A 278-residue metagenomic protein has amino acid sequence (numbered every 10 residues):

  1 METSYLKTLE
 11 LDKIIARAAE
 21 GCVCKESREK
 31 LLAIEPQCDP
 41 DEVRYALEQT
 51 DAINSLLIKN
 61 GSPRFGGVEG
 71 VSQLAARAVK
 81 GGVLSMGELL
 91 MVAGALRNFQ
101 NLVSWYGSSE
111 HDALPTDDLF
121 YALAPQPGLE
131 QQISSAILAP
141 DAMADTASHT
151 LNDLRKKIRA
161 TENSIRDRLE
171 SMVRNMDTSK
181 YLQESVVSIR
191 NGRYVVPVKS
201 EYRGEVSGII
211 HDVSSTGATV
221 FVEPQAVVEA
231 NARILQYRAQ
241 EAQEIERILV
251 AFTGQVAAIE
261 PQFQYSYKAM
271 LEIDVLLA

Functional and structural regions predicted by a protein language model:
M1-L154, I259-Q262, S266-L277: Conserved amphipathic alpha-helical "coupling/scaffold" segments that transmit conformational changes between domains
T50, I133, T161, I165-R168 (+3 more regions): Non-transmembrane amphipathic alpha-helical segments
I58-G61, G107, L169, V173-M176 (+3 more regions): Coiled-coil heptad-register positions
L114-L123, F221-V222, V227-A232, G254-Q255: Long amphipathic alpha-helical coiled-coil segments
P125-D141, E229-V250: Extended, charged coiled-coil "arm/hinge" scaffolds of SMC/Rad50-like chromosome-maintenance ATPases and other large
N152-Y202: Extended, Lys/Arg-enriched charged tracts that mediate electrostatic binding to polyanionic substrates
L154, I158-T161, Y237, E241-I248 (+1 more regions): Intracellular alpha-helical coupling/juxtamembrane segments of multi-pass membrane proteins
V186, R190-P224, N231: SMC-family hinge/dimerization module
